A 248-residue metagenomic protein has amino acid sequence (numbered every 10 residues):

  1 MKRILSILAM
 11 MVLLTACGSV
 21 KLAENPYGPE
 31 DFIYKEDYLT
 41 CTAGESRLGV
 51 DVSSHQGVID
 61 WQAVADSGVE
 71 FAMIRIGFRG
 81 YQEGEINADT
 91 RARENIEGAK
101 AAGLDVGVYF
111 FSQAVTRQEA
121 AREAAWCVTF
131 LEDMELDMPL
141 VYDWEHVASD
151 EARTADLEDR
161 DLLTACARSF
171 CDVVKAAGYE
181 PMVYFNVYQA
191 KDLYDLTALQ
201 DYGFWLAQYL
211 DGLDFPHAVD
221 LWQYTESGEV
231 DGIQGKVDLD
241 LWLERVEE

Functional and structural regions predicted by a protein language model:
M1-I4: Positively charged n-region of N-terminal signal peptides that target proteins for export
L14-A16: C-terminal motif of bacterial Sec signal peptides marking the signal peptidase cleavage site
G18-K21: Bacterial signal peptide processing site
A23-V58, Q62, L199-E248: Functionally critical loop-and-helix segments that line ligand-binding/catalytic clefts of soluble enzyme domains
T42-S169, K175-A177: Substrate-binding cleft of extracellular glycoside hydrolase catalytic domains
V106, E180-M182, F204: Hydrophobic anchor at the start of a short beta-strand that flanks the dinucleotide cofactor-binding loop
V128-Y142, H146, Y194-A218: Structural recognition of alpha->loop->beta junctions
V174-D192: Aromatic-lined carbohydrate-recognition surfaces of secreted/lumenal glycan-active proteins
